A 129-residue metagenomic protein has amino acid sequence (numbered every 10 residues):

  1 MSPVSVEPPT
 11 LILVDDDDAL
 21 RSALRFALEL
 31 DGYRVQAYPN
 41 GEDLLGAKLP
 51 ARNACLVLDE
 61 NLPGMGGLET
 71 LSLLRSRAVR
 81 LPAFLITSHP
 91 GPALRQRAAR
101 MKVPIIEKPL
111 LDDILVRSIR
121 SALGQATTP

Functional and structural regions predicted by a protein language model:
M1-I12, D18-A19, D113-P129: Non-catalytic signal-transmission and effector/linker regions of two-component phosphorelay proteins
D18-Q36: Two-component/phosphorelay signaling modules centered on CheY-like receiver
A37-C55: Acidic, metal-coordinating helix/loop segments flanking the phosphotransfer/catalytic sites of two-component signaling
P39-N40, G66-E69: Acidic catalytic/metal-coordinating carboxylates
G46, L68-V79: Short amphipathic alpha-helix used as the core "switch/output" element in two-component signaling
L58-D59: Active-site residues of response regulator receiver
E69, H89-I106, R117: Alpha4 helix (beta4-alpha4-beta5 surface) of REC/receiver domains from two-component response regulators
